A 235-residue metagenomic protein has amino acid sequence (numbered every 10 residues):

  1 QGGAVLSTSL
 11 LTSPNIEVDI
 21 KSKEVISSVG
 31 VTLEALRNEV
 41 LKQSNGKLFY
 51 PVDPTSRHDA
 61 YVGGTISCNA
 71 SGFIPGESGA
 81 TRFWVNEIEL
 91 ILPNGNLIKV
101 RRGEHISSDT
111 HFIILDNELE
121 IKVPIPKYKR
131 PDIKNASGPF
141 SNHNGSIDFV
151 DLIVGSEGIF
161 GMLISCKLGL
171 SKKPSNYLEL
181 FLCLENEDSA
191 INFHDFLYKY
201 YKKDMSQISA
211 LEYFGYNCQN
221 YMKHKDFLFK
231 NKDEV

Functional and structural regions predicted by a protein language model:
Q1, D53-G63, Y213-Q219: Short, glycine/charge-rich beta-strand/loop segments that flank catalytic centers and engage negatively charged groups
Q1-T12, V25-V29, N38-V40: Glycine-rich N-terminal segment of FAD-binding domains in flavoprotein oxidoreductases, spanning the beta-loop-helix
V5-S7, I26, F181-C183, A210-E212: Short, conserved beta-strand segments within well-ordered enzyme catalytic domains that often line or immediately flank
P14-I16, V29, L33-E34, N38-S189 (+1 more regions): FAD-binding subdomain of flavoenzyme oxidoreductases
I16-S22: Acidic/polar active-site rim loop that often engages polyanionic ligands
S22-E24, S175-E179, E234-V235: Short, solvent-exposed beta-strand edge segments and adjacent coil->beta transition regions
I191-L211: Acidic-enriched catalytic cores of C-N bond-cleaving enzymes acting on peptides and small amides
D204-V235: Terminal amphipathic helices with adjacent charged low-complexity linkers/tails
